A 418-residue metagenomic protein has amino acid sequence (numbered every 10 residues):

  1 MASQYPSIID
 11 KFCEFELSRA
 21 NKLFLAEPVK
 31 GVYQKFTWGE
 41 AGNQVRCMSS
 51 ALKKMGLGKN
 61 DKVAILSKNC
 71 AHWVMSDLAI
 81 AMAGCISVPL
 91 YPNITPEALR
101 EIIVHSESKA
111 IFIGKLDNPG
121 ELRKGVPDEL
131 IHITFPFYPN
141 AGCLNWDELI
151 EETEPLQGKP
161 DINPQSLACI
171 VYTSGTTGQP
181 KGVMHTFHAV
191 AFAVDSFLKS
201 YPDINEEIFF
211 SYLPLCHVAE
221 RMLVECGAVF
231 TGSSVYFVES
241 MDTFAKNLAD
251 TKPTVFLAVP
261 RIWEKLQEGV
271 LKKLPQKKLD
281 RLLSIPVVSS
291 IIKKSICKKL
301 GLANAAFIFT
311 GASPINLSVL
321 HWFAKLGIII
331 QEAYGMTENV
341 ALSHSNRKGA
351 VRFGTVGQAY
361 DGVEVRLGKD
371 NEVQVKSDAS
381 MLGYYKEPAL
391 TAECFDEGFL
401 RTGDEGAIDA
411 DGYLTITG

Functional and structural regions predicted by a protein language model:
N21-L23, T153-Y172, Q179, P202-I208: Conserved pre-ATP/AMP-binding loop-to-beta segment of ANL
F24-C70, V74-L78, T95-R100, N145-E148 (+1 more regions): Conserved AMP-binding/adenylate-forming core of the ANL superfamily
K35-G39, A168-V194: Conserved AMP-binding A3 loop
M55, M82-E148: Structural core segment of the AMP-binding/adenylate-forming
K62, K68-V88, P92-P96, V104-A110 (+5 more regions): A short helix-loop-beta submotif of the ANL/AMP-binding
D117-P164, V270-K299: ANL superfamily adenylate-forming
A191-I208, L215-S295, N304, K325 (+1 more regions): Conserved AMP-binding/adenylation subdomain of ANL enzymes
A359, R366-G418: Conserved ATP-binding/catalytic segment of the ANL
